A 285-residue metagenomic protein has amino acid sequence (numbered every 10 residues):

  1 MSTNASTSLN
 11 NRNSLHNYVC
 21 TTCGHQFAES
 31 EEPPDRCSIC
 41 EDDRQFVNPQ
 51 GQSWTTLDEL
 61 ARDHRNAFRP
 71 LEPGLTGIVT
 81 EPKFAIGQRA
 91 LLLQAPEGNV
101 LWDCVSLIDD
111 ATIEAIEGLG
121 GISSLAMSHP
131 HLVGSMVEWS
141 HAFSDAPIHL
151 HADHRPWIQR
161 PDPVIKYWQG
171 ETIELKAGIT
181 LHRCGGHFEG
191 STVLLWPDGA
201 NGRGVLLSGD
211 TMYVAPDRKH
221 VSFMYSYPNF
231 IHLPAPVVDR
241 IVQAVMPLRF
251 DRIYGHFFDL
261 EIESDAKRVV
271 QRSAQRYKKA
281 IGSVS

Functional and structural regions predicted by a protein language model:
L9, N13-K83: N-terminal juxtadomain amphipathic helix that follows a signal peptide/anchor or precedes a small N-terminal auxiliary
H16-D35, D42-Q45, G98-I108, S123 (+2 more regions): Metallo-beta-lactamase
E59-G74, V137-G190, I231-M246: Metallo-beta-lactamase
L71-T76, Q94-N99, I173-T180, A200-G204: Beta-strand-turn-beta hairpins that frame and shape the catalytic cleft of phosphate-ester-processing enzymes
L75, Q88-A90, E189-V193: Short hydrophobic/aromatic beta-strand or adjacent loop that forms the aromatic wall/cage of a ligand/substrate-binding
G77-S124, D162-V164, G170: Pre-active-site segment of Zn-dependent metallo-hydrolases
D109-L150, H154: Active-site metal-binding motif and surrounding structural segment of the metallo-beta-lactamase
